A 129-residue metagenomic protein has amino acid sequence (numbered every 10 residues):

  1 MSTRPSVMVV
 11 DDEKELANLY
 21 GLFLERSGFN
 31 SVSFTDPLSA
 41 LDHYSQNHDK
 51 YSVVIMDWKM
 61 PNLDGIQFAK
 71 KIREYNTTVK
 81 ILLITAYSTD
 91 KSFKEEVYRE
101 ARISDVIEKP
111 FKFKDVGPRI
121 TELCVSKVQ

Functional and structural regions predicted by a protein language model:
N18-R26: Charged docking surfaces used in two-component/phosphorelay signaling
S33-V53: Acidic, metal-coordinating helix/loop segments flanking the phosphotransfer/catalytic sites of two-component signaling
D42, I66-T77: Short amphipathic alpha-helix used as the core "switch/output" element in two-component signaling
D57: Active-site residues of response regulator receiver
M60: Receiver (REC) domain active-site loop signature in two-component systems and cognate sites in sensor histidine kinases
Q67, S88-D105, P118: Alpha4 helix (beta4-alpha4-beta5 surface) of REC/receiver domains from two-component response regulators
I84-A86: Hydrophobic/aromatic residues positioned on beta-strands within the core alpha/beta folds
F111-I120, C124: C-terminal output helix
